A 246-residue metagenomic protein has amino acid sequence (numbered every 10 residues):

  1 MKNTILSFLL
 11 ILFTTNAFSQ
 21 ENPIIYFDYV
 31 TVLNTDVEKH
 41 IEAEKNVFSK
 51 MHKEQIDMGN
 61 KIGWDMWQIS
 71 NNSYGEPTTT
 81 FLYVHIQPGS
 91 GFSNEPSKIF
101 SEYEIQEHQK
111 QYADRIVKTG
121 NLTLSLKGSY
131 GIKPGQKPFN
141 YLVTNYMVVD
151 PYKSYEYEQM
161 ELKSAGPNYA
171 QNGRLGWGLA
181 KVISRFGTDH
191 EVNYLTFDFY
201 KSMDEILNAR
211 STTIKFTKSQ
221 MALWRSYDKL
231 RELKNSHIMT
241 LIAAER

Functional and structural regions predicted by a protein language model:
M1-N22: Bacterial Sec-dependent N-terminal signal peptides
S19-R246: Short S/T/G/P-rich N-terminal loop/turn motif that feeds into the first structured element of a domain
